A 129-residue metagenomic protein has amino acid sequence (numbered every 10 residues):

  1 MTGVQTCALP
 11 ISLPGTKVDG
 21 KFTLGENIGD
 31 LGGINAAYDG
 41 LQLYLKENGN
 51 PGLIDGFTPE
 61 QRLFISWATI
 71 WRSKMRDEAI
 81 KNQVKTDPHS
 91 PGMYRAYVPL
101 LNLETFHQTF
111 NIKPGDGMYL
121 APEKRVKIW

Functional and structural regions predicted by a protein language model:
M1-C7: Single conserved hydrophobic/aromatic residue that forms the stacking wall/gate of nucleotide- or nucleobase-binding
A8-W129: Zinc-dependent metallohydrolase catalytic domains
